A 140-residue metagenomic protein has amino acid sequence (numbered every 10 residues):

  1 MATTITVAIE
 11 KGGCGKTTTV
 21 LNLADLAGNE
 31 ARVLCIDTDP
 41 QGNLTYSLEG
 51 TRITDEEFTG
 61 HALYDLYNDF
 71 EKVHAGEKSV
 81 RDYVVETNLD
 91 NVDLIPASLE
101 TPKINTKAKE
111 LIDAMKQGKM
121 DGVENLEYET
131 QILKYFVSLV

Functional and structural regions predicted by a protein language model:
M1-V140: P-loop NTP-binding core
